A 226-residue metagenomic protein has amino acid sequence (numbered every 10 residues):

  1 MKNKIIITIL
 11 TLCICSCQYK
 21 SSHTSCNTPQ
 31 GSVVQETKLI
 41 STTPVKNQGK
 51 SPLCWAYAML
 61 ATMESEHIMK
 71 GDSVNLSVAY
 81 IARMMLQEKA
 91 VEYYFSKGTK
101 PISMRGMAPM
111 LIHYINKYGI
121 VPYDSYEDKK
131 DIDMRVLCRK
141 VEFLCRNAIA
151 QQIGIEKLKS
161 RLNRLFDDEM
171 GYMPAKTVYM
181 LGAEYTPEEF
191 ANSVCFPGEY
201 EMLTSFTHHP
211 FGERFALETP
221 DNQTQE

Functional and structural regions predicted by a protein language model:
K2-T8: Sec-dependent signal peptide recognition, specifically the positively charged N-region followed immediately by
I9-T11, Q48: Processing junctions and N-termini across compartments
I14-S16: C-terminal motif of bacterial Sec signal peptides marking the signal peptidase cleavage site
Q18-K20: Bacterial signal peptide processing site
S25-E226: Catalytic-core signature of thiol
